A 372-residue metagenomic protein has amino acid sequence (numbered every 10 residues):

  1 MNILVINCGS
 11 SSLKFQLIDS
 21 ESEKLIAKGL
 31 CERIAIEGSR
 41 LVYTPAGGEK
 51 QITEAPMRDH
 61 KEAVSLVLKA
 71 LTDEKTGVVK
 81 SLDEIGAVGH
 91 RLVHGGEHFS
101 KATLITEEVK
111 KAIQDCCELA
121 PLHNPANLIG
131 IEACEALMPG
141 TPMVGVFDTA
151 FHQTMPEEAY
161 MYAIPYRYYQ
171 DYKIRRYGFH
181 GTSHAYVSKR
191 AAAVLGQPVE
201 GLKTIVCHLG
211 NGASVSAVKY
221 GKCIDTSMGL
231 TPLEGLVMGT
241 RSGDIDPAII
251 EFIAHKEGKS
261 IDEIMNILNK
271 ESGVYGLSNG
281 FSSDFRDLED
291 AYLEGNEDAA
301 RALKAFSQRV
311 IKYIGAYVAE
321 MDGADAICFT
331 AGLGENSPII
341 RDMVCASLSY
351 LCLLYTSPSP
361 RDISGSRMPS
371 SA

Functional and structural regions predicted by a protein language model:
N2-I34, I205-K222: Gly/Thr-rich phosphate-binding beta-strand-loop-beta motif of the actin/hexokinase/Hsp70
S12-M57, G229: Short glycine-rich, Thr/Ser-proximal phosphate-binding strand/loop in the N-terminal lobe of ATP-dependent enzymes
L71-H123, V144, A150-A159: Short beta-strand-loop/turn "lid" adjacent to the catalytic site in phosphate-handling enzymes
L71-I85, V194-P198, I314-A324: Phosphate/pyrophosphate-binding loops at sites that engage ATP/ADP/AMP, CoA/4′-phosphopantetheine, polyphosphate
F151-A254: Glycine-rich phosphate-binding loop of actin/hexokinase-like ATP-binding domains
N266, G273-G276, F285-E320: Adenine-nucleotide phosphate-binding core of ATP-dependent small-molecule kinases
D325-M343, S347: Glycine-rich phosphate-binding loops at beta-strand->alpha-helix junctions
Y355-D362: Conserved small/polar residues in nucleotide/adenosyl-binding loops
